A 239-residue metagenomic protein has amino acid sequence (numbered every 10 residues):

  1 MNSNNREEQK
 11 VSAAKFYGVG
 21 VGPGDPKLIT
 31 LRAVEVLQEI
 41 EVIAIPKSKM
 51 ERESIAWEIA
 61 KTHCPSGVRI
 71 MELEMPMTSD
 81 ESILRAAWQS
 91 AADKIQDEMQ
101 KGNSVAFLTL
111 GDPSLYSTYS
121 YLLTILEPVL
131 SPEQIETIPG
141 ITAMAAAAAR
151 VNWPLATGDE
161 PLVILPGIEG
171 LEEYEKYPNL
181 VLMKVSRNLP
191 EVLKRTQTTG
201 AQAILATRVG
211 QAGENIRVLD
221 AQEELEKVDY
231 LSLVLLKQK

Functional and structural regions predicted by a protein language model:
R6-M75, K194, I204, A212-G213 (+2 more regions): Glycine-rich, flexible N-terminal cofactor/catalytic loop recognition
F16, Y174-K239: A contiguous loop/helix-start segment that scaffolds small-molecule binding in enzyme catalytic cores
D25, M50-E51, G111-T118, I141-A143 (+1 more regions): Gly/Ser/Thr-rich loops at beta-strand to alpha-helix junctions that form or flank small-molecule/cofactor-binding
I45, E72, F107-T109, I135-G140 (+2 more regions): General beta-strand structural signal in soluble alpha/beta enzymes
M71-Q100, F107: Glycine/small-residue-rich loop that forms an oxyanion/phosphate-binding "nest" at active or ligand-binding sites
S90-E98, P154-P166, E223-L233: A polyampholytic, Gly/Pro-enriched intrinsically disordered region
E98-S120: Conserved Motif II region of HX4D acyltransferases
L115-K176, L225: Class I SAM-dependent methyltransferase SAM-binding "motif I" and its flanking Rossmann-like core
